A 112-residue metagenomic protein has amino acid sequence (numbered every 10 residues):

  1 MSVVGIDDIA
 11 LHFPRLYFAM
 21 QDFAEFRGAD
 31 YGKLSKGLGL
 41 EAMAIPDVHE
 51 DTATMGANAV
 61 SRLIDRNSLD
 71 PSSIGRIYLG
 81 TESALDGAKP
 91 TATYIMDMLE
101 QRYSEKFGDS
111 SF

Functional and structural regions predicted by a protein language model:
M1-E41: N-terminal amphipathic/basic leader segments beginning at the initiator methionine
M1-S2, S72-G75, D109-S110: Short coil/turn connectors at secondary-structure junctions
L11, D65, E100-S104: Generic secondary-structure signature for well-ordered alpha-helical cores
A24, G28, H49-A57, K89: Electropositive phosphate-/nucleotide-binding environments in soluble metabolic enzymes
K33, M55-R62: Residue-level detector of alpha-helical secondary structure
K33-D51, A84-F112: Conserved catalytic cysteine-centered active-site region of acyl-thioester-dependent Claisen-condensing enzymes
A59-G75: Phosphate/pyrophosphate-binding loops at sites that engage ATP/ADP/AMP, CoA/4′-phosphopantetheine, polyphosphate
G75-S83: Short glycine-rich or small-residue beta-strand-to-loop segments that form or flank ligand, phosphate, metal/Fe-S
